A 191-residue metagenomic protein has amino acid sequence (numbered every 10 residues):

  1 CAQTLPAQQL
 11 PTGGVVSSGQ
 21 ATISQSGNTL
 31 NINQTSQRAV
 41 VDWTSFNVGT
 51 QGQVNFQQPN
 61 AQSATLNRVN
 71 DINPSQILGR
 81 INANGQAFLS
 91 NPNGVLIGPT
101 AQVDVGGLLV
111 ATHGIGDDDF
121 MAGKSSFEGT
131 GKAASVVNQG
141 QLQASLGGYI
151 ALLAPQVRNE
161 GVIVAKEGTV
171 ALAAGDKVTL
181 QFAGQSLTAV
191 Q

Functional and structural regions predicted by a protein language model:
C1-Q191: Extracellular and secretory-pathway beta-repeat/beta-biased strand scaffolds
